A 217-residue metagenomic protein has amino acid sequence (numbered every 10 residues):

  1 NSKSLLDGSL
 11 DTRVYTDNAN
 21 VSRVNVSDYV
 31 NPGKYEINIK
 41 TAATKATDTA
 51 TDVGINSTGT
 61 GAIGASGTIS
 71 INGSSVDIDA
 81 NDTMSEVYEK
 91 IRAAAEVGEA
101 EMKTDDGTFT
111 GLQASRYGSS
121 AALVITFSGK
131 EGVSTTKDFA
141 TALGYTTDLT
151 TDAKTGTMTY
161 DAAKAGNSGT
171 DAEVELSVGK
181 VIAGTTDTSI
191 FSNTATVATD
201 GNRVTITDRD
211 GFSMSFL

Functional and structural regions predicted by a protein language model:
K3-L217: Bacterial flagellar/type III secretion structural subunits and associated motility module proteins, recognized via
